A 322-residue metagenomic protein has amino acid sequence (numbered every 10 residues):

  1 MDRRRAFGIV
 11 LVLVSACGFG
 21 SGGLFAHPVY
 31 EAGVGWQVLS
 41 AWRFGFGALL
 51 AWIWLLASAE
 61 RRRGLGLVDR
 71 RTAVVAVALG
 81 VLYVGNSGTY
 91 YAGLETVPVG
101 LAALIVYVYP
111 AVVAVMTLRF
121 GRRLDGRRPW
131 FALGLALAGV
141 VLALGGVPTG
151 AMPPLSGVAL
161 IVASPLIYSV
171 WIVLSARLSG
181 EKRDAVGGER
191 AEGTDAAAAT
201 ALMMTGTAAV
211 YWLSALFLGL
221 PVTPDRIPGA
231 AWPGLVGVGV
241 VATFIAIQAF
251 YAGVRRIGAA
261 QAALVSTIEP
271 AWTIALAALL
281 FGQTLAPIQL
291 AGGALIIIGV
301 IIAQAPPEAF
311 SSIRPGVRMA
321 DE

Functional and structural regions predicted by a protein language model:
M1-W42, V81, T89, A132 (+4 more regions): Glycine-/small-residue-enriched transmembrane alpha-helix faces in small-molecule transporters and effluxers
F7-S15, R62-T89, R128-L133, S156-S164 (+3 more regions): Loop-to-transmembrane-helix transition segments
A16, W42, A102-V108, L174-A209 (+1 more regions): Helix-helix packing/entry segments at the starts of transmembrane helices
G18-G23, L55-G100, V106, L142 (+1 more regions): Specific transmembrane alpha-helical segments of multi-pass solute transporters/efflux pumps, especially DMT/EamA
A26, E31-G85, P110-M116, L135 (+5 more regions): Transmembrane alpha-helices of multi-pass small-molecule transport proteins
V29, L39, R43, V77 (+9 more regions): Hydrophobic/aromatic residues within transmembrane alpha-helices of multi-pass small-molecule transporters
V38-L49, Y83, Y90-L124, A163-S164 (+1 more regions): Specific alpha-helical transmembrane segments that line the substrate/conduction pathway and gating interfaces
A51, M116, D125-V147, L276 (+1 more regions): Hydrophobic transmembrane alpha-helices of multi-pass small-molecule transport proteins
